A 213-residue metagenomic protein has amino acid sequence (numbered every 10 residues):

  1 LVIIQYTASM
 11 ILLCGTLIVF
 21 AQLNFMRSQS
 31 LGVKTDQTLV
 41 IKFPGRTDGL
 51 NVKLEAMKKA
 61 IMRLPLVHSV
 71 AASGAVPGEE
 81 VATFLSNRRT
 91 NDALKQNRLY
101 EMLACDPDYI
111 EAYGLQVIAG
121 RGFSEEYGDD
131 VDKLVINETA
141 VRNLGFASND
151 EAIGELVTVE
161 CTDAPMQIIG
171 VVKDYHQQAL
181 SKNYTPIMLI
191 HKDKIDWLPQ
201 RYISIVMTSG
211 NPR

Functional and structural regions predicted by a protein language model:
L1-T7: N-terminal Sec/SRP start-transfer signal
A8-D36: Alpha-helical transmembrane segments
Q29-N51: Membrane-interface junction motifs in transport/secretion proteins
N51-V52, M57-S69, T139, C161-R213: "Rare, low-scoring activations can occur in soluble or secreted enzymes where short amphipathic helices or signal
K58-S124: Short amphipathic beta-strand/extended segments in non-transmembrane regions
Q96-L99, R121-I136, L156-D174, I195-P199: Beta-strand-rich non-transmembrane domains
C105-R121, V131-G154: Short, solvent-exposed hinge/capping segments at secondary-structure junctions
